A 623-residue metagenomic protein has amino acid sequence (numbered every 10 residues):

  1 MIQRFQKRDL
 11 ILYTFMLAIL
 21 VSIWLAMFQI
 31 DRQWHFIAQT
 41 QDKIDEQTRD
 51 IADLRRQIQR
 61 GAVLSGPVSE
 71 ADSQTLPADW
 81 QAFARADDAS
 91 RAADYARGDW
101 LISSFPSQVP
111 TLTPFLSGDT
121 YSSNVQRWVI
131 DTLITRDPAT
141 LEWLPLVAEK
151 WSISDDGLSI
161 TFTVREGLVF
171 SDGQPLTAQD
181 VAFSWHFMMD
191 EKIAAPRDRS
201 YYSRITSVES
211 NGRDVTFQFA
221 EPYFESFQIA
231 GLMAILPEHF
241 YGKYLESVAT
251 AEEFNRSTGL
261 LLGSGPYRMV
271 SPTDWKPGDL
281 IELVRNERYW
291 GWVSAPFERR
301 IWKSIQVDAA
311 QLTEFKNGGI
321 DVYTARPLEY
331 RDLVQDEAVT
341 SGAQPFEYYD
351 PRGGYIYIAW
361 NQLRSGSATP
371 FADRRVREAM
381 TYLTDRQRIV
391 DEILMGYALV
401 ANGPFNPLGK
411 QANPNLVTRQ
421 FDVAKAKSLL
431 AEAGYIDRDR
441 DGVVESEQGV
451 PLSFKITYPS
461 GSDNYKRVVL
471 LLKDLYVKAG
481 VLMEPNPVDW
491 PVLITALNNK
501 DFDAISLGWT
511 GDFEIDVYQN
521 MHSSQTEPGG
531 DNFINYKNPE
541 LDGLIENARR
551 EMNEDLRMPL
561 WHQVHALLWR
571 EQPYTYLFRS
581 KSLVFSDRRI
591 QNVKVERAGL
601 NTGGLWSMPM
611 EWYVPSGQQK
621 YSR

Functional and structural regions predicted by a protein language model:
F15-W24, R60-D72, P77, Q81-R85 (+8 more regions): Detector for C-terminal structural segments
K43-D50, E149-A194, R213-Q218, Q311-E314 (+1 more regions): Aromatic- and charge-enriched surface segment that lines or borders ligand/interaction sites
R85-D87, D99-D155, H186, L262-P266: N-terminal lobe/hinge region of extracytoplasmic solute-binding protein
D94, T163, D198-S247: Surface-exposed binding/hinge segments that line and control ligand-binding clefts or catalytic entry sites
S107-S123, V147, Q174, S226-L236 (+4 more regions): A structural "hinge/loop" feature
N124, D131-E142, A234-S294, R299 (+4 more regions): Gly/Pro-rich hinge or "lid" segments in bacterial periplasmic/extracellular proteins
M188, S207, V270-E282, K303-S367 (+3 more regions): Extracellular/periplasmic solute-recognition and catalytic clefts
N255-R256, E287-V334, D474, L482-E484 (+1 more regions): Ligand-site clamp/hinge motif
